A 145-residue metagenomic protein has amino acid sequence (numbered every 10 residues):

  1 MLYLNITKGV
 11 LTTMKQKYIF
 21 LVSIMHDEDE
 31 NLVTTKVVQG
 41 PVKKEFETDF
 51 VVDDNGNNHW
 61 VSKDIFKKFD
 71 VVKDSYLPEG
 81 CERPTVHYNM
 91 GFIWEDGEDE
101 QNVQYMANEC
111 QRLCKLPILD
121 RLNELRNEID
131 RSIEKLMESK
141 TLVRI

Functional and structural regions predicted by a protein language model:
T7-G9, M14-V33: Short coil-to-beta transition motif at edge beta-strands of beta-rich domains
I19-L21, V42, V51: Hydrophobic beta-strand residues in large extracellular and virion-surface proteins
V33-F46: Short beta-strand-centered aromatic/proline hotspots
E45-D64: Basic/aromatic-rich interaction segments and small domains that mediate binding to polyanionic partners
N58-R131: Intrinsically disordered, low-complexity, charged/polar segments
L122, I129, L136, V143-I145: Generic L/I/V-rich hydrophobic alpha-helical segments across diverse proteins
